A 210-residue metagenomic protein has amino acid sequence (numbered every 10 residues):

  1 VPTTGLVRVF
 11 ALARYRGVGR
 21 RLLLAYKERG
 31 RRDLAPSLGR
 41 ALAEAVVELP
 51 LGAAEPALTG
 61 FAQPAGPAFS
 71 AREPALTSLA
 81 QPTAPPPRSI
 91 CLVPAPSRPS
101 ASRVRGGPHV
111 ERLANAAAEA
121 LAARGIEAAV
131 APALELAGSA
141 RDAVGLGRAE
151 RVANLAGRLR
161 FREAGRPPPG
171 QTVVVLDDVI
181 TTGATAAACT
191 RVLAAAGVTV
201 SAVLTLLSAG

Functional and structural regions predicted by a protein language model:
V1: Cysteine-rich micro-motifs
G5-V175, A184-G210: Conserved PRPP/pyrophosphate-binding segment of the phosphoribosyltransferase/PRPP-pathway fold
